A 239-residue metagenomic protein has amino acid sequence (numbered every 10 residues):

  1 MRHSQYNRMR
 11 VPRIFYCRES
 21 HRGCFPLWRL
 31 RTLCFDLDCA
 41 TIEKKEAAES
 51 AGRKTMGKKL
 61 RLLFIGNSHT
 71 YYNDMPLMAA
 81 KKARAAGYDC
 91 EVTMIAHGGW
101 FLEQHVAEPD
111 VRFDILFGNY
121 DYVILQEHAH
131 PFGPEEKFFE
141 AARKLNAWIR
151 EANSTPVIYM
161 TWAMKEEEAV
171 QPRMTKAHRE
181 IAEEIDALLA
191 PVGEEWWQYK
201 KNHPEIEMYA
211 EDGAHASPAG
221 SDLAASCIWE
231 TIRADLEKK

Functional and structural regions predicted by a protein language model:
M1-K45: Zn2+-dependent cytidine deaminase-like catalytic core
E19, N67, T161: Cofactor-binding loop segments of dinucleotide-utilizing enzymes, especially the Rossmann-like FAD- and NAD(P)+-binding
G23, G99-E103, E195-K200: A short acidic, often aromatic-flanked loop/helix-cap motif at beta-alpha or helix-coil junctions that lines enzyme
K45-T55: Short, Lys/Arg-enriched N-terminal segments with co-localized hydrophobic residues within the first ~10-30 amino acids
M56-K58, R150: Glycine-rich phosphate/diphosphate-binding loops that line cofactor/substrate pockets in enzymes
L60-I65, H69-A141, K165: Conserved SGNH/GDSL esterase-like catalytic core that processes O-acyl groups on lipids and polysaccharides
R112-P218, D222, S226-T231, D235-L236: Alpha-helical cap/lid subdomain in secreted, periplasmic, or secretory-pathway luminal O-acyl-processing enzymes
